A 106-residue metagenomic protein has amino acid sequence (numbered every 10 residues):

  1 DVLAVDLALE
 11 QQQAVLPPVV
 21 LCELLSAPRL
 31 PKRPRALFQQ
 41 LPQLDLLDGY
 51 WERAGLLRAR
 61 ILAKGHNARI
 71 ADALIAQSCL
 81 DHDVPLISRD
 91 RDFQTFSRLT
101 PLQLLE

Functional and structural regions predicted by a protein language model:
D1-L16, E23-A36: Short, well-structured N-terminal submotif of metal-dependent ribonuclease cores
Q13-L16, Q39-D45, P85: Short loop->beta-strand "edge-of-pocket" segments that line small-molecule binding or catalytic clefts across diverse
P17-V20, R89: A secondary-structure boundary/capping signal
P18, D72-A73: Conserved glycosyltransferase catalytic-site signature
C22, P42-A63: Acidic catalytic patch
A27, L57, L99-T100: Residue-level signal for well-ordered alpha-helical positions
H66-A68: Donor nucleotide-sugar recognition loop
A76, L80-E106: Acidic, PIN/NYN-like endoribonuclease modules and their adjacent C-terminal/linker elements
